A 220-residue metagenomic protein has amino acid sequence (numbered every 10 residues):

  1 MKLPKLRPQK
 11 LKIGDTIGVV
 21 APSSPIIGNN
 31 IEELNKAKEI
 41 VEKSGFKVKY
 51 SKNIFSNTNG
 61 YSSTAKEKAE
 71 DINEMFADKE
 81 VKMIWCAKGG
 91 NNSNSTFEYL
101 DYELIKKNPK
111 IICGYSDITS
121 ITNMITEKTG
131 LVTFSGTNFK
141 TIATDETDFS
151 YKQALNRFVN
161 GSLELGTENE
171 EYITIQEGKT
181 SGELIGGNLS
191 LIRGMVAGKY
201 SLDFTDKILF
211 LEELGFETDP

Functional and structural regions predicted by a protein language model:
M1-E80: ATP/NTP phosphate-donor binding region
I13-G14, P109, D206: Phosphate-coordination loops involved in phosphoryl transfer and adenosine-cofactor binding
S23, D117, F139-K140, E213-G215: Glycine-rich beta-alpha junction loops
P25, G89-N91, L214-F216: Short glycine-rich anion-binding loops that position phosphate/pyrophosphate groups of nucleotides and phosphorylated
I27-G28, S93-N94, D219: Glycine/Thr-rich phosphate-binding loops of Rossmann-like dinucleotide-binding domains
K47, Y61-I175, K179-E183: Active-site histidine-anchored catalytic micro-motif
K152-P220: ATP/pyrophosphate-binding catalytic subdomain of soluble kinases
